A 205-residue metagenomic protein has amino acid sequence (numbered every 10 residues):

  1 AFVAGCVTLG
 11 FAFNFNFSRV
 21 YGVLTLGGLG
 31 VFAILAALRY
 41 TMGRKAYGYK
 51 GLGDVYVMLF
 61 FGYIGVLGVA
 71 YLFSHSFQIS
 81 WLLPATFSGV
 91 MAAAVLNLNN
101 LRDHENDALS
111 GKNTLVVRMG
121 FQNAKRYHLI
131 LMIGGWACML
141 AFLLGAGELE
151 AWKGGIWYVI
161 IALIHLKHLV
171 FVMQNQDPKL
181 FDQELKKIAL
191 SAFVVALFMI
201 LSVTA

Functional and structural regions predicted by a protein language model:
A1-F15, Y21, L115-L149, A189-F193: Multi-pass membrane catalytic core of lipid/isoprenoid biosynthesis enzymes
A1-F77: Intramembrane alpha-helical segments
F2, I64-S76, G134-C138, S191-A205: Hydrophobic alpha-helical transmembrane segments in multi-pass integral membrane proteins
R19-V31, A85-F87, K153-V159: Structural signature of hydrophobic alpha-helical transmembrane segments
V31-G43, Y63, L67-G68, T86-L101 (+1 more regions): Transmembrane alpha-helical segments that form the membrane-embedded catalytic/substrate-channel core of multi-pass
A36-F61, H104-I130, L169-I200: Interhelical loop and helix-boundary elements at the membrane-water interface of polytopic inner-membrane proteins
Y56-H104, Q122-K125: Functional transmembrane core segments of multi-pass inner-membrane proteins
F142-I164: Short alpha-helical packing/oligomerization segments
